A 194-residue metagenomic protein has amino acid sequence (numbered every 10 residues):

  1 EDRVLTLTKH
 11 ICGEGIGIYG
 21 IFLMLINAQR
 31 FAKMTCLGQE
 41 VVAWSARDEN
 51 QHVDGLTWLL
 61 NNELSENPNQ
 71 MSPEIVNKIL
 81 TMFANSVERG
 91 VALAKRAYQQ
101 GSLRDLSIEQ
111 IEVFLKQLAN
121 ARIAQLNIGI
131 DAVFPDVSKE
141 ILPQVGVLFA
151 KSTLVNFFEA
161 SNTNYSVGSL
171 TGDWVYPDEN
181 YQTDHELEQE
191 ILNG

Functional and structural regions predicted by a protein language model:
E1-G194: Non-heme di-metal
